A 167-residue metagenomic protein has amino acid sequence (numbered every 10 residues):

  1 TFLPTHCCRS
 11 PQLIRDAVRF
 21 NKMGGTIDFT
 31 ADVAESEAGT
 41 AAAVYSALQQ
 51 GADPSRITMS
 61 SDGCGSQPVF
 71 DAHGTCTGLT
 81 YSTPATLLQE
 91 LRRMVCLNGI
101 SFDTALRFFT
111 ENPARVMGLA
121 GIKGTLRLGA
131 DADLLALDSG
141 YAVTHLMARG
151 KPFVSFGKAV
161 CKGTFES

Functional and structural regions predicted by a protein language model:
T1-P68, T75-T77: Active-site core of metal-dependent hydrolases
H6, F29-V33, S61-G63, L106-F109 (+2 more regions): Active-site proximal loops enriched in glycine and acidic residues that flank catalytic Cys/His/Asp and coordinate
F20-K22, A43-A47, T75-T77, G118 (+2 more regions): Generic alpha-helical propensity signal that fires on short helical segments and nearby coil/disordered stretches
T26, S101, L135: Residue-level detector of anion-binding/catalytic polar loops
V33-S36, M59-S61, L88-M94, D138 (+1 more regions): Short C-terminal domain-edge/linker segments immediately following a structured domain
E35-A38, E111, H145: Short secondary-structure capping/turn micro-motifs that flank functional sites
Q49-L128: His/Asp/Glu-enriched, well-ordered alpha-helical/loop segment that forms or immediately abuts the divalent-metal
T125-S167: C-terminal cap of metal-dependent C-N hydrolases
